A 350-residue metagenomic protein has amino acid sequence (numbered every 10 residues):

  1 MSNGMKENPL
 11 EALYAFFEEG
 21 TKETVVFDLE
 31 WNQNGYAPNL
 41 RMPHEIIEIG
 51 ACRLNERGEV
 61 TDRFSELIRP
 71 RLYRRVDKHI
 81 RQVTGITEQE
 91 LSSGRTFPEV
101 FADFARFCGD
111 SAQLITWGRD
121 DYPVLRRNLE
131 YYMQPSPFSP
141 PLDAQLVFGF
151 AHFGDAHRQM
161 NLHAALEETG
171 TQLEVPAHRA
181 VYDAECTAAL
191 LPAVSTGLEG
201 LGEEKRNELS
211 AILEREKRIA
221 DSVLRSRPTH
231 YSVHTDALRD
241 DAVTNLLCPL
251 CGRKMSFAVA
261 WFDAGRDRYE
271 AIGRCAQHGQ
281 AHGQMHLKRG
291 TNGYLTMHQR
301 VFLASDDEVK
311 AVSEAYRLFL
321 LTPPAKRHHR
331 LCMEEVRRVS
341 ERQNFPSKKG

Functional and structural regions predicted by a protein language model:
S2-F16, A193-G350: Acidic two-metal-ion nuclease catalytic site recognized across multiple nuclease folds, prominently DnaQ/RNase D-T
S2-P123, S222-R225, G283-R330: Conserved non-catalytic scaffold segment of RNase H-like nuclease domains
G4-E7, M42-I49, R53-T84, R106-T229 (+1 more regions): Metal-dependent phosphoesterase core characteristic of DEDDh/y 3'-5' exonuclease domains
P38, T87, L91, A112 (+3 more regions): A general structural-boundary detector
I86, Q134, T171, R253-M255 (+1 more regions): Short aromatic/hydrophobic-glycine micro-motifs
